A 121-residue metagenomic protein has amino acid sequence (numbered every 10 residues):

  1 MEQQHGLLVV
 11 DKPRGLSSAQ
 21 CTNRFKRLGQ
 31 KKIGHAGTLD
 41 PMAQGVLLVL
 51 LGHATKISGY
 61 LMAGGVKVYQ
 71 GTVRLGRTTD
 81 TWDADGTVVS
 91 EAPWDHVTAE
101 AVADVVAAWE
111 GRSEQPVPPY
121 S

Functional and structural regions predicted by a protein language model:
M1-S121: Catalytic/RNA-binding core of pseudouridine synthases
